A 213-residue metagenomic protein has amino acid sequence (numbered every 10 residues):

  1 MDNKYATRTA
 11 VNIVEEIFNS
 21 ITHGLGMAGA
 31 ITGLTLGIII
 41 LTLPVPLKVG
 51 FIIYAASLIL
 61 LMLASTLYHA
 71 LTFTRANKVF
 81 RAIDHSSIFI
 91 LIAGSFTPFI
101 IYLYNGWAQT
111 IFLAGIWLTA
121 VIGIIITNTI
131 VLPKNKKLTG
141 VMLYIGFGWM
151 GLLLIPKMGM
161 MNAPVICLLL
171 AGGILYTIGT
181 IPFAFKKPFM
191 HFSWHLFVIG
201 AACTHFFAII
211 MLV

Functional and structural regions predicted by a protein language model:
M1-V213: Multi-pass alpha-helical transmembrane bundles in non-GPCR membrane proteins that perform intramembrane catalysis
